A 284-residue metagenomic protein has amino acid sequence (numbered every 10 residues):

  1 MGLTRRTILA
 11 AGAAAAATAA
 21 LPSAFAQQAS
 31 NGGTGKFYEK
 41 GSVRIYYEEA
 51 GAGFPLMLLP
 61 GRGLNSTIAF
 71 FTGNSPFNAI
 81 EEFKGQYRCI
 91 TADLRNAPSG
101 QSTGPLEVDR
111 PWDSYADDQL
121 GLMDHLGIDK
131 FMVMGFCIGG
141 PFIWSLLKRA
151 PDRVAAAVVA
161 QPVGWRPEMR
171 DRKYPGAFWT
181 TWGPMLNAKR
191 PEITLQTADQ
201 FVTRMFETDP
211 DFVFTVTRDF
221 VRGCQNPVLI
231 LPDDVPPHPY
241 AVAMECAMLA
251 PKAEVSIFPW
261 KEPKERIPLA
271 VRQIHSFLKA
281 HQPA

Functional and structural regions predicted by a protein language model:
T7-A26: N-terminal export signals
V43-Q101: Conserved HGGG/HGGXW glycine-rich cap/lid loop of the alpha/beta-hydrolase fold
S114-K130: Conserved acidic catalytic loop of the alpha/beta-hydrolase fold
K130-V159, V163-W165: Conserved hydrolase catalytic core segment
T203-F220, D234-P236: Active-site nucleophile elbow and catalytic-triad environment of alpha/beta-hydrolase enzymes
C224, I230-P232: Short beta-strand/loop motif that positions the catalytic acidic residue of the alpha/beta-hydrolase fold
P237-V242: Conserved alpha/beta-hydrolase "acid-adjacent" motif
S256-A284: Catalytic active-site module of serine/aspartate enzymes centered on a nucleophile-bearing elbow/loop
